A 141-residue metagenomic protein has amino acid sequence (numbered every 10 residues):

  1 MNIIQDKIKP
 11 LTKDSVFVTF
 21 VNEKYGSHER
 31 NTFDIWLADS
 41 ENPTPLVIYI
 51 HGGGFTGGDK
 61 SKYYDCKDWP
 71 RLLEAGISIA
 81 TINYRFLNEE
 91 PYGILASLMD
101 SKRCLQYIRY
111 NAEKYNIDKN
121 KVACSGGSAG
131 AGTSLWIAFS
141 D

Functional and structural regions predicted by a protein language model:
M1-N42: N-terminal cap/lid segment of alpha/beta-hydrolase-fold proteins
P43-G54: Short beta-strand element of the alpha/beta-hydrolase
P43-P45, A75-S78, K119-K121: Loop/turn elements at helix/coil->beta-strand transitions in domains of secreted/extracellular proteins
G52, I77, Y84-F86: Active-site loop/turn elements of alpha/beta-hydrolase fold enzymes, especially the short glycine-/histidine-rich
G54-G57, I79, Y107: Serine-hydrolase catalytic-loop signature spanning alpha/beta hydrolases and amidase-signature enzymes
S61-T81: Short amphipathic alpha-helix adjacent to the substrate-entry channel of hydrolases
F86-G93: Glycine-rich "HGGG/HGxG" loop immediately N-terminal to the catalytic nucleophile of the alpha/beta-hydrolase
R103-D141: Primarily recognizes the serine-hydrolase "nucleophile elbow" in alpha/beta-hydrolase and SGNH/GDSL folds
